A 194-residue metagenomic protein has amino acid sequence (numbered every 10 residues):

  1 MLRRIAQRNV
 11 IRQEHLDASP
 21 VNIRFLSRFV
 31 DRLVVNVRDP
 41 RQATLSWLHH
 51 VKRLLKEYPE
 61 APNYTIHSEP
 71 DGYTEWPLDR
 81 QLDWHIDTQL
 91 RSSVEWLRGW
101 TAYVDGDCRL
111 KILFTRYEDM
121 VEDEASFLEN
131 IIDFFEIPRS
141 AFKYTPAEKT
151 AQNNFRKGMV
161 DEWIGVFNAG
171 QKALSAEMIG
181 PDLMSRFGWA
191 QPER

Functional and structural regions predicted by a protein language model:
M1-D71, W76-L113, G170, E177-R194: PAPS-dependent sulfotransferase catalytic domain
D105-A173, E177, P181-S185: The conserved 3'-phosphoadenosine-5'-phosphosulfate
